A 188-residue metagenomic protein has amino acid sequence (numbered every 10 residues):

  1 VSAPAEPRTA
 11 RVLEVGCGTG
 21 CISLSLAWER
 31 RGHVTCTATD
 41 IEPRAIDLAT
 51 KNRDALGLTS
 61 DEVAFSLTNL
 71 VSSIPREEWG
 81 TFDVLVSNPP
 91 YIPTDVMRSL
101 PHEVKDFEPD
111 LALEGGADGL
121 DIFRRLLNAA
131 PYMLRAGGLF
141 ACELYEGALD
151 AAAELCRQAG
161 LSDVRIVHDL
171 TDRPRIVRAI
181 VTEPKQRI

Functional and structural regions predicted by a protein language model:
V1-S99: Conserved SAM/SAH cofactor-binding pocket of Class I
P7, R31, L58-S60, E108 (+2 more regions): Short, well-ordered coil/turn elements that cap or connect secondary structure elements
L26, V104, L126-A130: Class I S-adenosylmethionine-dependent transferase superfamily signal
A64-S66, L111, V164-R165: Structural signal for short hydrophobic segments within the conserved structured cores of catalytic domains across
N88, F107, E143: Alpha/beta-hydrolase-fold catalytic nucleophile elbow
Y91-I122: Mobile active-site "lid"/loop adjacent to the S-adenosyl-L-methionine
A117-I180: Conserved Class I SAM-dependent methyltransferase catalytic core
E183-I188: Flexible, glycine-/basic-rich loop-and-beta segments that form/coincide with the SAM-dependent methyltransferase
